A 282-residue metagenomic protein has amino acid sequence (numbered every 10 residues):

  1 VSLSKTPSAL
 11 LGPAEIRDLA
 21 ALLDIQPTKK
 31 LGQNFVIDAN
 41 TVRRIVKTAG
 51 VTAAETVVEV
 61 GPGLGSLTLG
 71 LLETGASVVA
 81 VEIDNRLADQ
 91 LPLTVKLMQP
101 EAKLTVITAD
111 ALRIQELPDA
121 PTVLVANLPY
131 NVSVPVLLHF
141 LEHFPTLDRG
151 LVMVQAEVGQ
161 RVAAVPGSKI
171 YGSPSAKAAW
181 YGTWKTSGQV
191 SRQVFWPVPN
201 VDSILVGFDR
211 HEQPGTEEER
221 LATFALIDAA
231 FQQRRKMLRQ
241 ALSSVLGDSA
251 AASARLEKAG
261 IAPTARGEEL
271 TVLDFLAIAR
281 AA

Functional and structural regions predicted by a protein language model:
V1-L226, E257, I261, A277-R280: Catalytic cores of RNA-modifying enzymes
R210, D228-A282: C-terminal lobe and adjacent flexible extensions of AdoMet/dcAdoMet transferase-like proteins
